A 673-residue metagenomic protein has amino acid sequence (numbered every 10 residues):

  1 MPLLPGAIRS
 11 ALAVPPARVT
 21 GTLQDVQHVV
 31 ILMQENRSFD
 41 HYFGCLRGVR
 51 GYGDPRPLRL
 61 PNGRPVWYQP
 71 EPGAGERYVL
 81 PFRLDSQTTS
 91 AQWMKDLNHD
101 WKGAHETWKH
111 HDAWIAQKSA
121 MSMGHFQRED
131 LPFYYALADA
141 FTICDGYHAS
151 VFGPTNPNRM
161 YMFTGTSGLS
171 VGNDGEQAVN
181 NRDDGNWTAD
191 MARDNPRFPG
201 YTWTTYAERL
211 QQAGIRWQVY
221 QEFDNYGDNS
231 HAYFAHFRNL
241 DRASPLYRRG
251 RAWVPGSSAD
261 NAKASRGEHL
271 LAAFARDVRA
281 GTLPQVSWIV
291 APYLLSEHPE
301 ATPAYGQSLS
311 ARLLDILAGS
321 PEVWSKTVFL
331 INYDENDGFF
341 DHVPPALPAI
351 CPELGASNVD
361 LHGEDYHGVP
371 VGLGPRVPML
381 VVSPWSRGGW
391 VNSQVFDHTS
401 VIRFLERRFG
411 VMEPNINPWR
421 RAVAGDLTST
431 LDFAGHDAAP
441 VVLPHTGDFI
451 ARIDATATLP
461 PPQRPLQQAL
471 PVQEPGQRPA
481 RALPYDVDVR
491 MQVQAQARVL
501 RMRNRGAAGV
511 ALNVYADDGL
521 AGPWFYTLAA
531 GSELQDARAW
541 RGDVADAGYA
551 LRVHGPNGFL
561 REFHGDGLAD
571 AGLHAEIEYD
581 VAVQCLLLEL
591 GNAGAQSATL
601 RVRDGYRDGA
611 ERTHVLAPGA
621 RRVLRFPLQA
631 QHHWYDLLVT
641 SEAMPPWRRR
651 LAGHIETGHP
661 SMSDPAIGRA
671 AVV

Functional and structural regions predicted by a protein language model:
M1-V673: N-terminal pro-sequences and low-complexity stem/linker regions of secreted or lumenal proteins
